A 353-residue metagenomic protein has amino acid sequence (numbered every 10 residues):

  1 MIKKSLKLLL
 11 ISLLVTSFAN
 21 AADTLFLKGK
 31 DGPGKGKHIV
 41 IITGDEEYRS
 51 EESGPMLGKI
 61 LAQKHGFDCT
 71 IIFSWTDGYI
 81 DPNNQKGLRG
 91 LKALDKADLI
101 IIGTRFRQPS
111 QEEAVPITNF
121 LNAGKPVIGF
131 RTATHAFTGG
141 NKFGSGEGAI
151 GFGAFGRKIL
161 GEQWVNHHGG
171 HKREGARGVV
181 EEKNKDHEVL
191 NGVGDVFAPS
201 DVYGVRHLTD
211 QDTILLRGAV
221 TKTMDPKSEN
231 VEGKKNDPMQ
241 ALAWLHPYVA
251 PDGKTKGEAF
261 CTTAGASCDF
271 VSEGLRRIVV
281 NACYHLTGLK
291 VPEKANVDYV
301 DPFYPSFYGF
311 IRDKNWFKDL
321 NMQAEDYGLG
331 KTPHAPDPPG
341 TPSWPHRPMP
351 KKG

Functional and structural regions predicted by a protein language model:
S5-S17: Bacterial N-terminal signal peptides
A22-G34, S53, Q63-K64, K222-G353: Extracellular ligand-binding/catalytic regions of CAZymes and related secreted enzymes and adhesion modules
D23-D31, V40-I41, E46-A136: Helical hinge/lid and interdomain linker segments adjacent to catalytic or ligand-binding clefts that mediate domain
T24-L25, A62, D68, Q85 (+3 more regions): Catalytic beta-strand/loop cores that center a nucleophilic Ser/Cys/Thr and support acyl-enzyme chemistry
K37: Nucleotide donor/acceptor-binding cores
V40, I128, L215, F260-T262: Hydrophobic/aromatic beta-strand patches that form the interior of the parallel beta-sheet core in alpha/beta enzyme
G58, T118, L190, V280-Y284: Non-transmembrane alpha-helical segments in soluble domains of secreted/periplasmic/extracellular proteins
I102, F106-G192: A glycine-rich, often tryptophan-bearing local segment used as a flexible ligand/cofactor-contacting loop or short
